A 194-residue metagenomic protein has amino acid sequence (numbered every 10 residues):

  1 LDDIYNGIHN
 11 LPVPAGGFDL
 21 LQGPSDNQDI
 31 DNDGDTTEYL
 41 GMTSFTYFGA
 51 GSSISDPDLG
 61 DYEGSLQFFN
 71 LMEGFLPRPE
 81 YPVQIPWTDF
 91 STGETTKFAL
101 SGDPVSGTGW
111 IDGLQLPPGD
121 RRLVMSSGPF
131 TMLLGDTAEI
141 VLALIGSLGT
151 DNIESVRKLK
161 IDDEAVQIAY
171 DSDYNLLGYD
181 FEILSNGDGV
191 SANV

Functional and structural regions predicted by a protein language model:
L1-V194: Extracellular/surface-associated beta-sandwich interaction domains
